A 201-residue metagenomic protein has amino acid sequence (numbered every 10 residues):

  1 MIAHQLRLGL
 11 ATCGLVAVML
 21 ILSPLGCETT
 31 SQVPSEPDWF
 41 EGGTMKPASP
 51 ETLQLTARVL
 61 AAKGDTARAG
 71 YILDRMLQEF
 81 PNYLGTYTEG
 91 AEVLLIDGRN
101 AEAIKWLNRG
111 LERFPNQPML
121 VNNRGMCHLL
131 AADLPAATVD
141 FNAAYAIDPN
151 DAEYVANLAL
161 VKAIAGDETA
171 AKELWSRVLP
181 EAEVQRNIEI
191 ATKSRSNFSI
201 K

Functional and structural regions predicted by a protein language model:
I21-K46: Bacterial Sec signal peptide processing site at the extreme N-terminus
S31-F40, V161-K201: Terminal, low-structured helical/coil segments at or just beyond the last alpha-helical repeat
M45, E79, R113-F114, A146-I147 (+1 more regions): Structural marker of alpha-solenoid helical repeat scaffolds
